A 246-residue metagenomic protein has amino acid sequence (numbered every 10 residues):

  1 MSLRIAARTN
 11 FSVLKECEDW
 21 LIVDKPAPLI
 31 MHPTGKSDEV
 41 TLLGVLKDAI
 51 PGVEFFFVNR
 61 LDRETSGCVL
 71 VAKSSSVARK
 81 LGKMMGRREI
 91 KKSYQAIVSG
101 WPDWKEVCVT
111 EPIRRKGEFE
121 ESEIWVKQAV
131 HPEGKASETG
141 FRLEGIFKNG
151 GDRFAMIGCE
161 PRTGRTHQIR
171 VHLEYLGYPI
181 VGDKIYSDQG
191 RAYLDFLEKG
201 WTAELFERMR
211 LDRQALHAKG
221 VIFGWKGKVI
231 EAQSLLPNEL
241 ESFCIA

Functional and structural regions predicted by a protein language model:
M1-E138, R142-G151, V229, L235-A246: RNA pseudouridine synthases
D38-L42, L46, G145, G151-F223: Pseudouridine synthase
G224-K228: Short strand-coil-strand connectors
